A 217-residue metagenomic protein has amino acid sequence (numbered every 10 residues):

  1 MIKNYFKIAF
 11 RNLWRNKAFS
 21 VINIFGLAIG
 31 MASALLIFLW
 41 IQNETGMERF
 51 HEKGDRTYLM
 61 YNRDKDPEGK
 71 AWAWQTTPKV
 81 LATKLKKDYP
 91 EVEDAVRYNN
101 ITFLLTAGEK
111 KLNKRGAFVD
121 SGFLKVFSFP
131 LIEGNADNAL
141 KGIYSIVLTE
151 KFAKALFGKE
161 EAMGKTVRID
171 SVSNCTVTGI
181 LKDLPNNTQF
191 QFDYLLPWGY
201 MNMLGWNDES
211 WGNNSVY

Functional and structural regions predicted by a protein language model:
Y5-W14: A short amphipathic helical element positioned immediately N-terminal to and/or at the very start of a transmembrane
R11-N12, S20, W40, T77 (+1 more regions): Membrane-interface anchoring determinants
L13-N16, N23, E44, M60 (+5 more regions): Generic structural signal for small/hydrophobic residues in well-ordered secondary structure, especially within
N16-N43: Short, strongly hydrophobic transmembrane alpha-helices
F38-T102, G212-Y217: Membrane-proximal extracellular/periplasmic loop immediately following the first transmembrane helix
N62-W74, R97-G122, F129-I146, D170-C175 (+2 more regions): Short acidic/polar micro-motifs at solvent-exposed secondary-structure junctions
D120-I132, L148-Y217: Mid-to-C-terminal secondary-structure elements that act as membrane-proximal/extracytoplasmic interface segments
